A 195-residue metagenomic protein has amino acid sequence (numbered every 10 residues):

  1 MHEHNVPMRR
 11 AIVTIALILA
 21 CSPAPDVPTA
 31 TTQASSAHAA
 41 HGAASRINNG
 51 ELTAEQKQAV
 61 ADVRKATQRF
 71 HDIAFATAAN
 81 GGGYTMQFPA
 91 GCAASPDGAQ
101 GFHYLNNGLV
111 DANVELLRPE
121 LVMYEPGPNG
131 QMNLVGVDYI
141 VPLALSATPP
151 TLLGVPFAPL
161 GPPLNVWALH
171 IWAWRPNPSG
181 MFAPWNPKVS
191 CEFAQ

Functional and structural regions predicted by a protein language model:
M1-M8: N-terminal secretory signal peptides that target proteins for export/translocation
R9-T14: Sec-dependent signal peptide recognition, specifically the positively charged N-region followed immediately by
I18-A20: C-terminal motif of bacterial Sec signal peptides marking the signal peptidase cleavage site
S22-P25: Bacterial signal peptide processing site
T29-Q33: N-terminal secretory leader/proregion of peptide precursors and effectors
A37-Q195: Primary mode marks residue(s) on the alpha4-beta5-alpha5 output face of response regulator receiver
